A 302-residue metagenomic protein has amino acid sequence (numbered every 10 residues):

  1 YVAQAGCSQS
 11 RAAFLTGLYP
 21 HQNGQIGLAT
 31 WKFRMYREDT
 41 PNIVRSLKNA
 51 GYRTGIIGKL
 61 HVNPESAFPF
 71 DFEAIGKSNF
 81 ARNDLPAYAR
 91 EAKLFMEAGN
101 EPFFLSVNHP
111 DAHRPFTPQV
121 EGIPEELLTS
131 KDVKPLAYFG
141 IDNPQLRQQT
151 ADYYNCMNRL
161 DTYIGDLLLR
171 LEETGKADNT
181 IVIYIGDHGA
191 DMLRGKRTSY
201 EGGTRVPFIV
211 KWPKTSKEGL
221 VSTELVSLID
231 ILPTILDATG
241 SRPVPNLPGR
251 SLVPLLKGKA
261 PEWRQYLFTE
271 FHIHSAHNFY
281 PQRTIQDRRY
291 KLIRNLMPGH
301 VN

Functional and structural regions predicted by a protein language model:
Y1-N302: Formylglycine-dependent sulfatase
